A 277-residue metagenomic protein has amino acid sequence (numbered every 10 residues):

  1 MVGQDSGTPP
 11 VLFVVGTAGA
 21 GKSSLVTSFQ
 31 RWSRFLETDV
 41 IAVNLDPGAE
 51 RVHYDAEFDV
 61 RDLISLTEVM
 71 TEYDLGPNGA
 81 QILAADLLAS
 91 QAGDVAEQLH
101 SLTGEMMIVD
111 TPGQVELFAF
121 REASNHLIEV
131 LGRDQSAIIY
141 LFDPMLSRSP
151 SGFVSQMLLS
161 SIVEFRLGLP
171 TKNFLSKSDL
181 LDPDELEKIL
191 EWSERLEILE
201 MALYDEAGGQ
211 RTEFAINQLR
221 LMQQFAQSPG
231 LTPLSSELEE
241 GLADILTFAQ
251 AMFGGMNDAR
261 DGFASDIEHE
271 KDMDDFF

Functional and structural regions predicted by a protein language model:
V2-V15, A20, S24-A137: Nucleotide-state-sensitive switch-loop elements of NTP-binding domains
V14-V15, N44, I108-T111, I138-M145 (+2 more regions): Conserved beta-strand segments of the P-loop GTPase G domain that flank and frequently precede/overlap
G19, P47, G113-Q114, M145-S147 (+2 more regions): Conserved beta-strand elements of beta-rich interaction domains across eukaryotes, especially beta-propellers
G21, L181, E237-F253: Conserved GTPase G-domain signal focused on the G5
E37, T103, L146, F165 (+2 more regions): Eukaryotic basic, amphipathic alpha-helical target segments in cytosolic regions
E116-Q224: Conserved catalytic-core segment of NTP-binding enzymes
L219-A226, T232-E237: Beta-strand-loop-alpha "switch" segments that mediate conformational coupling across diverse proteins
I245-F277: C-terminal accessory extensions appended to soluble enzyme cores
